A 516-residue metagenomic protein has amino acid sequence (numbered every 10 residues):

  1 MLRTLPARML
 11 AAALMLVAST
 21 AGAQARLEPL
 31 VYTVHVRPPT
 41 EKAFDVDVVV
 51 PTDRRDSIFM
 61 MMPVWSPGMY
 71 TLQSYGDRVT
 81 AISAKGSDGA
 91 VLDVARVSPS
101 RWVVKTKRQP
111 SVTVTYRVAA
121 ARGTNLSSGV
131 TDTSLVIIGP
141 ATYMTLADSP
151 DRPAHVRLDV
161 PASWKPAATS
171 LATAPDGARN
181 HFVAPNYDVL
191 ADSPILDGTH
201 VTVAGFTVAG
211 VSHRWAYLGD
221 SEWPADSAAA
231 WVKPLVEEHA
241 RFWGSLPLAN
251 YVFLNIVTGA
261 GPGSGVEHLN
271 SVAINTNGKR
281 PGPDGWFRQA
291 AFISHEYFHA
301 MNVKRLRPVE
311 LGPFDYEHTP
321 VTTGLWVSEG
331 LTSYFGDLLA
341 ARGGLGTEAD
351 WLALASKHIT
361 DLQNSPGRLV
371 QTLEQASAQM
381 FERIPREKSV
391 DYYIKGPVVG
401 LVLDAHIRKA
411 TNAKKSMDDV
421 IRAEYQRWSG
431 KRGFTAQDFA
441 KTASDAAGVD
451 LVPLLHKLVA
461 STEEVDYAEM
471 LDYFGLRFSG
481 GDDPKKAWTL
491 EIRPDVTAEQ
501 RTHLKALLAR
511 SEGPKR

Functional and structural regions predicted by a protein language model:
M1-L10: Bacterial N-terminal signal peptides that target proteins for export
A18-G22: N-terminal signal peptide c-region/cleavage motif recognized by signal peptidases
Q24-W65: Early extracytoplasmic/domain-onset interaction patches
V36, R427-R516: Beta/coil-rich, acidic/histidine-enriched accessory regions frequently appended to metallopeptidases
R37, V49, P67, L72-A81 (+2 more regions): Non-catalytic architectural context of zinc metalloproteases
V48, T202-L325: Juxtacatalytic substrate-recognition/specificity segment
L306-F314, T319-I394, Q426-W428: Acidic/His/Gly-enriched intrinsically disordered linker/tail segments that often contain short helix/coil "MoRF-like"
A340-L352, R408-K415, S444-V452: Structural helix-adjacent loops and short alpha-helical linkers that scaffold large soluble proteins
